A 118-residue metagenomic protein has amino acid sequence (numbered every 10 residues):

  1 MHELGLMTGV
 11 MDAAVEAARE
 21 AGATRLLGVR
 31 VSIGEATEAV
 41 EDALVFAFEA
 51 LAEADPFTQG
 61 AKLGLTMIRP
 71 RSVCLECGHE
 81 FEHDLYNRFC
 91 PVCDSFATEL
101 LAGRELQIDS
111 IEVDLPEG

Functional and structural regions predicted by a protein language model:
H2, E20, R30, L106-G118: Long, charge-rich boundary regions
E3-L6, V10, V40, L44 (+1 more regions): Helical mechanochemical/support elements of P-loop NTPase systems and associated helical scaffolds
T8-R19: Phosphate-interacting basic helix/loop segments used at nucleotide- and nucleic-acid interfaces
E20-P70, H79: A broadly conserved sequence feature marking short terminus-proximal activation segments in nucleic acid-centric
I68-R69, D84-L85, G103: Flanking scaffold residues of small Cys/His-coordinated metal-binding clusters
S72, R88, L106: Cys/His-enriched microdomains
C74-C77, C90-C93: Short cysteine-rich clusters marking metal-coordination/redox-active sites
E82, S95-E99: Short functional micro-motifs and their immediate structural scaffolds
